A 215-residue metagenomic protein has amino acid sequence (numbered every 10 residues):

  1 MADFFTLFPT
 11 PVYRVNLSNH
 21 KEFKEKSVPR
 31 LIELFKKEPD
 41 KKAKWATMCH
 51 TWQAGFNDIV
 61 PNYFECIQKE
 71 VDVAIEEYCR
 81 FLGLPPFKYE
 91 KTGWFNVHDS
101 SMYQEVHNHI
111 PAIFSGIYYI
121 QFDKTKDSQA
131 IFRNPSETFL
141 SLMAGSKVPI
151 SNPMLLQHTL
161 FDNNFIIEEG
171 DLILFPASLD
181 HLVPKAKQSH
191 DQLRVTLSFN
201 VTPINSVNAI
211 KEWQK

Functional and structural regions predicted by a protein language model:
M1-L82, Y103: Non-heme Fe(II)/2-oxoglutarate
K26, A186, N208-K211: Short conserved micro-motifs at the rims of enzyme active sites and ligand-binding pockets
N62-Y89, G93, D99-I113, I120-T125 (+1 more regions): Active-site region of the double-stranded beta-helix
D99-L172, V207-W213: Catalytic core of non-heme Fe(II) oxygenases with the double-stranded beta-helix
Q104-H107, H181-Q188: Short beta-strand His + acidic residue motifs that chelate non-heme Fe in jelly-roll/DSBH and cupin folds
S115-Y118, D191-V207: A short hydrophobic beta-strand segment most commonly corresponding to one strand of the jelly-roll/cupin
N163-I166, K185-H190: Exposed beta-sheet edge/beta-hairpin loop segments within beta-rich domains
L174-L179: Short, proline-centered helix/strand-breaking motifs
